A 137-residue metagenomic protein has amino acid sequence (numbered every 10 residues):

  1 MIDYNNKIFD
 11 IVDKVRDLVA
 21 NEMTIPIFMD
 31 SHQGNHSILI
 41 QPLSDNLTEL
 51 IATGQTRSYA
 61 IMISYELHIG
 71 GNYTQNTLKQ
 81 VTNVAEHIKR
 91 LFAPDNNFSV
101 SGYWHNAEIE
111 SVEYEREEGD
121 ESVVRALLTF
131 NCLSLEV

Functional and structural regions predicted by a protein language model:
M1-D30, S44-V137: Charged, amphipathic alpha-helical segments and their flanking helix caps
N35-L43: A short, hydrophobic beta-strand-centered structural micro-motif
